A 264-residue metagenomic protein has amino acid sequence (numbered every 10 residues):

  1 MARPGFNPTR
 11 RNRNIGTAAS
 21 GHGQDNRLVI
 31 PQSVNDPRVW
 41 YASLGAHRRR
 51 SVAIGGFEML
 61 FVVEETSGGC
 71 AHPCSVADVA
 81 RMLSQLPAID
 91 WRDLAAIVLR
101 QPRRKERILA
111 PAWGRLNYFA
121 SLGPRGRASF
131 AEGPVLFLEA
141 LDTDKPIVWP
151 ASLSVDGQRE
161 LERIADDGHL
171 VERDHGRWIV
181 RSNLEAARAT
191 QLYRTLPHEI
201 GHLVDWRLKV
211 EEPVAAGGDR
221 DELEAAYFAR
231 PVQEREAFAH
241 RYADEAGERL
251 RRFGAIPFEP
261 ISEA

Functional and structural regions predicted by a protein language model:
M1-A165, H169-D174, W178-R181, E185: A metal-dependent hydrolase signature that marks the N-terminal structural subdomain at the beginning of catalytic folds
D78-Q85, E199, F238-A246: Amphipathic alpha-helical segments that form well-ordered structural scaffolds and often line/cohere around active
D93, E211, F253-P257: Short, flexible/disordered secondary-structure transition segments
K145-V148, V204, E212-P213: Short catalytic/ligand-binding loop motif for oxyanion handling, primarily in non-cytosolic enzymes, centered on
V155, E212-V214, R251: Glycine-rich, phosphate-binding/catalytic loops in enzymes
W178, S182, A186, T190 (+1 more regions): Post-HEXXH active-site segment of zinc metalloproteases
R188-V204: Short alpha-helix carrying the canonical HExxH Zn2+-binding catalytic motif
E234, D244-A264: Short helix/loop segments within enzyme catalytic domains that coordinate or immediately flank catalytic cofactors
